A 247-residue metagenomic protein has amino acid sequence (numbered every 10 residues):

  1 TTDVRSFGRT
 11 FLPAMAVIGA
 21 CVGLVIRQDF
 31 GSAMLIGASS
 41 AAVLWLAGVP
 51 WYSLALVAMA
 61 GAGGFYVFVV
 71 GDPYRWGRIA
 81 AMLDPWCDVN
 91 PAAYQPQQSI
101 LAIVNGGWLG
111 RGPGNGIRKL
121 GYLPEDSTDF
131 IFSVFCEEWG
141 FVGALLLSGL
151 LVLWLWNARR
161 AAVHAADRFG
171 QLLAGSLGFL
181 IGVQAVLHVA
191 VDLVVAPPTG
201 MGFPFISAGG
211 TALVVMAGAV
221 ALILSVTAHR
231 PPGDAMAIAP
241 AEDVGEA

Functional and structural regions predicted by a protein language model:
T1-Q95, S133-V194, G218-L222, M236-A247: Hydrophobic alpha-helical transmembrane segments of multi-pass inner membrane proteins, especially in bacterial systems
I18-G31, V104-R118: Membrane-helix interface and discontinuous TM-entry motifs in multi-pass inner-membrane proteins
I26, G107, G121, E137 (+2 more regions): Short conserved micro-motifs on helix faces and helix-strand junctions that flank and scaffold key functional residues
D29-M34, R111-G116, D126-T128, F141-L145 (+3 more regions): Transmembrane helix boundary and interhelical junction motifs in multipass membrane proteins
Y94, Y122, A166-G170, L213 (+1 more regions): Hydrophobic/basic alpha-helical segments enriched in Actinobacteria
G107-V142, A162-A165: Long extracytoplasmic/lumenal interhelical loops at the membrane interface of multi-pass membrane proteins
A196-I238: Transmembrane alpha-helices of multi-pass inner-membrane enzymes
